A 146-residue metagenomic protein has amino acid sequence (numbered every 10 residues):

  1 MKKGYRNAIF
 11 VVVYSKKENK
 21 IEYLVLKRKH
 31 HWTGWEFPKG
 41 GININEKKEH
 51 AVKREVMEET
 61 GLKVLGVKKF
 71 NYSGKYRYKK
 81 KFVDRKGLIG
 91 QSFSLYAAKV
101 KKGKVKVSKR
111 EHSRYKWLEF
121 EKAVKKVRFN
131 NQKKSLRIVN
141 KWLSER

Functional and structural regions predicted by a protein language model:
M1-Y23: Conserved N-terminal beta-strand and adjoining loop/helix that marks the start of the Nudix/MutT-like hydrolase domain
V13-S15, K27, L95-K99: Short, well-ordered beta-strand micro-motif
K17-N19, H31-W32, N43, K75-Y78 (+1 more regions): Short, charged/polar surface micro-motifs in flexible loops or helix N-caps
K20-K63: Conserved Nudix-box catalytic region and its N-terminal flanking loop in Nudix hydrolases and closely related
E36, G90, W117: Short aromatic/basic micro-patch
G61-K104: Active-site segment of metal-dependent pyrophosphate-handling enzymes, primarily the Nudix hydrolase catalytic core
S94-K99, K104-R137: NUDIX/MutT-family hydrolases
